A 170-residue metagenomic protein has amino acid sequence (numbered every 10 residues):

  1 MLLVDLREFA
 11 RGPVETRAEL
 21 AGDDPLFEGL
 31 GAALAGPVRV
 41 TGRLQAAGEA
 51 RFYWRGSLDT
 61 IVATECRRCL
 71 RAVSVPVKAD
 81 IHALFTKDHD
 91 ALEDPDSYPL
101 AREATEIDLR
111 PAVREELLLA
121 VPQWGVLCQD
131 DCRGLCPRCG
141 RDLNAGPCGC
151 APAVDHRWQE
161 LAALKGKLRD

Functional and structural regions predicted by a protein language model:
M1-D170: Structured interface patches
